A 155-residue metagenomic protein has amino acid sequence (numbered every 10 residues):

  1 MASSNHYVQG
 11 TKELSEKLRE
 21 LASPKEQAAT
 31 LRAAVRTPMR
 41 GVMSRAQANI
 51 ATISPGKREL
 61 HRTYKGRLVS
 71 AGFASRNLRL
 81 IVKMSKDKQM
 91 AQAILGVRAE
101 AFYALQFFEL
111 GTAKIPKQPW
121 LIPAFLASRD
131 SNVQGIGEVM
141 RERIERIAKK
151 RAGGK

Functional and structural regions predicted by a protein language model:
M1-K155: Short, Lys/Arg-rich flexible segments
